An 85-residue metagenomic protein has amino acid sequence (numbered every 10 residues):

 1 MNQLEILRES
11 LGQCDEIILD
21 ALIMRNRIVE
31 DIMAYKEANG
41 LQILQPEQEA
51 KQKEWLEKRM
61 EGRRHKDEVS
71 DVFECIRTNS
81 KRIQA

Functional and structural regions predicted by a protein language model:
M1-A85: Domain-level signature for soluble enzymes in the chorismate/prephenate branch of the shikimate pathway
